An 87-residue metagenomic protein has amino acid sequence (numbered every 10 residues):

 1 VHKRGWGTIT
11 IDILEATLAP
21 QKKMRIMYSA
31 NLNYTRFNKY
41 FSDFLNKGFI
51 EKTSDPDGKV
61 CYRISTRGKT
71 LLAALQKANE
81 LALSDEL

Functional and structural regions predicted by a protein language model:
V1-I11: Short alpha-helical segments that sit at the start of domains
I11, E15, A73: A cross-family signal for key residues in well-ordered alpha-helices that form functional helical elements
T17-R25: Short capping segments at the starts of secondary-structure elements
S29: Residues within the alpha-helical elements of helix-turn-helix
L32-N46: Short amphipathic alpha-helical interaction segments
L45-D55: A short, conserved structural fragment
D57-L75: Basic, amphipathic "hinge/linker" alpha-helix immediately C-terminal to the N-terminal HTH DNA-binding motif
A74-L87: Amphipathic alpha-helical dimerization/coiled-coil segments that flank or bridge DNA-binding/regulatory modules
